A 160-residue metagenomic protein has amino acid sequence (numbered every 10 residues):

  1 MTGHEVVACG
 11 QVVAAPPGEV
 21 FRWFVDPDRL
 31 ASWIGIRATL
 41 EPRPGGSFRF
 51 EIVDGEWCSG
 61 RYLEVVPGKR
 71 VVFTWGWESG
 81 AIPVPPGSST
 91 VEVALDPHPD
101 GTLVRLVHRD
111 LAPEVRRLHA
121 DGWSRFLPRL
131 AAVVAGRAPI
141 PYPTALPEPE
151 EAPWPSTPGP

Functional and structural regions predicted by a protein language model:
T2, A8-C9, A15, E19 (+3 more regions): Short beta-edge strand/loop motif at the mouth of beta-sheet-based domains
V6, A81-R125, P141-P143: Beta-strand/loop substructures that line and gate deep hydrophobic ligand-binding cavities in soluble
Q11, S59-E64, S89-D96: Hydrophobic/aromatic beta-strand elements that line small-molecule binding cavities or substrate pockets in beta-rich
P17-G18, L63-K69, A94-L103: A short, structured loop/turn motif at beta-sheet edges
V20, L30, F48, Y62 (+4 more regions): Hydrophobic pocket/interface hotspot
W23-F24, V65: Conserved catalytic core of Hanks-type protein kinase domains
K69-G76: Short, solvent-exposed secondary-structure boundary/capping segments
D110-P160: A conserved amphipathic terminal alpha-helix motif
